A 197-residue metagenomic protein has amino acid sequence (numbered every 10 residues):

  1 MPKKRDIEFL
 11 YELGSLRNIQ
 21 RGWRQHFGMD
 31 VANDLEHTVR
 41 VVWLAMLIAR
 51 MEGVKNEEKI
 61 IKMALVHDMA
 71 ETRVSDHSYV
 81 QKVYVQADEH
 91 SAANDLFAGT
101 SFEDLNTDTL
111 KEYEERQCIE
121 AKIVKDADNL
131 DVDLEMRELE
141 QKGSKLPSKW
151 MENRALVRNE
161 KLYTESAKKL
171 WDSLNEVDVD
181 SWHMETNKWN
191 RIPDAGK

Functional and structural regions predicted by a protein language model:
M1-K197: Alpha-helical, largely C-terminal catalytic domains that coordinate divalent metal ions via clustered Asp/Glu/His
